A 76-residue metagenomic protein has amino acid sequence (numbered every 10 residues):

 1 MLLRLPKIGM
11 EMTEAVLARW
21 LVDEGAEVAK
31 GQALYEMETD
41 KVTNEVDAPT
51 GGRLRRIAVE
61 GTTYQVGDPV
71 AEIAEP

Functional and structural regions predicted by a protein language model:
M1-L34, E45, G51, R56-I57: Acidic, low-complexity mobile loops and tails
A18, E60-G61, P76: N-terminal low-complexity, intrinsically disordered patches enriched in charged
A29-E45, D68-P76: Short hydrophobic beta/alpha edge segments that flank linear recognition/processing sites
I57-V70: PDZ-domain C-terminal substructure recognizer with occasional recognition of PDZ-binding tails
